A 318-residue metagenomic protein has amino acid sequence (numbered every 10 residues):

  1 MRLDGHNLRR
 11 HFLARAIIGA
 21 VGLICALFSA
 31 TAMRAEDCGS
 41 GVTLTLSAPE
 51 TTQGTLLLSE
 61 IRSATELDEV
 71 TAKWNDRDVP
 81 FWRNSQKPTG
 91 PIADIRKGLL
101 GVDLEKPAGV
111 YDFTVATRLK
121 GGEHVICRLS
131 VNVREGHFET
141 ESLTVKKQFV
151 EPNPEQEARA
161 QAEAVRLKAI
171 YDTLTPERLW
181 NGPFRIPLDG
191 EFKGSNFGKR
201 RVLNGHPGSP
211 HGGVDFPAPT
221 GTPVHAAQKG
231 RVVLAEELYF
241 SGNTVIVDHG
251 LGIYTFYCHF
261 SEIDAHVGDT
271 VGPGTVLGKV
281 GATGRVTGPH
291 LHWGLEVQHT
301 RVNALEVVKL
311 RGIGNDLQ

Functional and structural regions predicted by a protein language model:
M1-A14: N-terminal secretory signal peptides that target proteins for export/translocation
R9, L27-A30: N-terminal twin-arginine translocation
R15-F28: Bacterial N-terminal signal peptides
T31-A35: Sec/Tat signal peptide C-region and signal peptidase I cleavage site
E36-S130, E135: Cationic-aromatic interfacial patches
T45, C127-S241: Surface-exposed, glycine-biased beta-strand/turn segments
P88-G121, R128-R134, F138, V233-V267 (+2 more regions): Contiguous, well-folded functional domains in the mature portion of proteins
I186-Q318: Catalytic cores of peptidoglycan-degrading enzymes
